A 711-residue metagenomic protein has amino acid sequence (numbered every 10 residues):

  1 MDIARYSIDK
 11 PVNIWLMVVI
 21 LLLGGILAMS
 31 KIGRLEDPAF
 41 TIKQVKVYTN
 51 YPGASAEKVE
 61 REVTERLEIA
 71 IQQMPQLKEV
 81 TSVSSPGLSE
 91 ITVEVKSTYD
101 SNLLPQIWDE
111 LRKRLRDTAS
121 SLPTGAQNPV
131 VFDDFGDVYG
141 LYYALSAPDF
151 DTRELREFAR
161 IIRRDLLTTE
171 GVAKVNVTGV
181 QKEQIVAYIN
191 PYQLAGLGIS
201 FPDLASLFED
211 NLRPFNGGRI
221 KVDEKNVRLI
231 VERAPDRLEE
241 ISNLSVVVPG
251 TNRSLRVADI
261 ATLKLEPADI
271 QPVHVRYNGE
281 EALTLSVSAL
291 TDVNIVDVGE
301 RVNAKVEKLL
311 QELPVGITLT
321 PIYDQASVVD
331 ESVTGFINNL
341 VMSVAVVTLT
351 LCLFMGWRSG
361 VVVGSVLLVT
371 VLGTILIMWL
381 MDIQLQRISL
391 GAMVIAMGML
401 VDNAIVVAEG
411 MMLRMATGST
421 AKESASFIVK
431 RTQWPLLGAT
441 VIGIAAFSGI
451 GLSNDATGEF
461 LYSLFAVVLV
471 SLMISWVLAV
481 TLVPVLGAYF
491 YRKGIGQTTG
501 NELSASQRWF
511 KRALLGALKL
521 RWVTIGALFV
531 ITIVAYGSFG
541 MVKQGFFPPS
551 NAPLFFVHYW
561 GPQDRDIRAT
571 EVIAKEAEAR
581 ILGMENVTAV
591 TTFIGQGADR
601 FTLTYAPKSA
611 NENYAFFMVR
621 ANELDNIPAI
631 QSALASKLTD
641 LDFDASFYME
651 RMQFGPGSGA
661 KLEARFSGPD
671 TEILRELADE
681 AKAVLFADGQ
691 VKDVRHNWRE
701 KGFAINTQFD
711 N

Functional and structural regions predicted by a protein language model:
M1-R34, K430-T432, T499-F547, T588 (+3 more regions): Signature of alpha-helical transmembrane segments and their immediate interfacial
D2-D9, M17-R34, T49, E94 (+4 more regions): Helix/segment boundary signal
V12, I20-A54, R116-G125, Q384 (+5 more regions): Transmembrane helices with small-residue packing motifs
G24-K31, T318, A345-M412: Hydrophobic transmembrane alpha-helices and their membrane-interface caps in long multi-pass transport proteins
K58-D134, Q193-R213, A234, R568-G657: Solvent-exposed, membrane-proximal periplasmic/extracellular interface segments of envelope transport and secretion
N176-V180, Y188, D259-A261, V273-T348 (+5 more regions): Juxtamembrane "pre-transmembrane" interface segments
I322, V329, V333, A408 (+2 more regions): Helix-loop junctions and hydrophobic alpha-helical segments within the transmembrane domains of large membrane
L349-F354, V371-I388, L437-L482, L486-A488 (+1 more regions): Hydrophobic, glycine/alanine-rich multi-pass transmembrane helices and their short helix-loop junctions in large
